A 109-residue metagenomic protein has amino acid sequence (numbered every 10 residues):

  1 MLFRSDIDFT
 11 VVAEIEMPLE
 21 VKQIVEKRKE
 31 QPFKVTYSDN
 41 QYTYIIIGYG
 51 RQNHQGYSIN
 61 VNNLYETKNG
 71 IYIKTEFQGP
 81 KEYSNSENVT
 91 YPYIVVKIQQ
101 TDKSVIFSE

Functional and structural regions predicted by a protein language model:
S5-E26: Acidic/polar, low-complexity intrinsically disordered N-terminal segments immediately downstream of a Sec signal
F9, N60-V61, D102: A broad structural signal for short, well-ordered beta-strand segments within beta-sheet-rich domains
L19-K81: Mature extracytoplasmic domains of secretory-pathway proteins
Q55, Y83-N85, I106: Short acidic, gly/pro-rich beta-turn/loop elements at beta-sheet edges and active-site/ligand-binding grooves
K74-V96: An anionic, turn-rich surface loop/hairpin at beta-sheet edges that serves as a generic interaction/coordination patch
Y93, I98-E109: A short amphipathic beta-strand at an alpha->beta junction
